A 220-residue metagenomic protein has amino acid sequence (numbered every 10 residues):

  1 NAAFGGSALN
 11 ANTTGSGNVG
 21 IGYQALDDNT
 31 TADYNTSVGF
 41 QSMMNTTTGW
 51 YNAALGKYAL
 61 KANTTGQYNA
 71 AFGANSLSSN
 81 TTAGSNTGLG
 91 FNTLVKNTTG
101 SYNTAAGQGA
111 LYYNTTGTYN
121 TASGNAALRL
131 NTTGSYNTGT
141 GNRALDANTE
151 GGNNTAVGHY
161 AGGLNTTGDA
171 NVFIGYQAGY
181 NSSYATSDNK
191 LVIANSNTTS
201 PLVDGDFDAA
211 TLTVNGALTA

Functional and structural regions predicted by a protein language model:
N1-T219: Glycine- and small/polar-enriched repetitive beta-structure motifs of secreted/surface proteins
